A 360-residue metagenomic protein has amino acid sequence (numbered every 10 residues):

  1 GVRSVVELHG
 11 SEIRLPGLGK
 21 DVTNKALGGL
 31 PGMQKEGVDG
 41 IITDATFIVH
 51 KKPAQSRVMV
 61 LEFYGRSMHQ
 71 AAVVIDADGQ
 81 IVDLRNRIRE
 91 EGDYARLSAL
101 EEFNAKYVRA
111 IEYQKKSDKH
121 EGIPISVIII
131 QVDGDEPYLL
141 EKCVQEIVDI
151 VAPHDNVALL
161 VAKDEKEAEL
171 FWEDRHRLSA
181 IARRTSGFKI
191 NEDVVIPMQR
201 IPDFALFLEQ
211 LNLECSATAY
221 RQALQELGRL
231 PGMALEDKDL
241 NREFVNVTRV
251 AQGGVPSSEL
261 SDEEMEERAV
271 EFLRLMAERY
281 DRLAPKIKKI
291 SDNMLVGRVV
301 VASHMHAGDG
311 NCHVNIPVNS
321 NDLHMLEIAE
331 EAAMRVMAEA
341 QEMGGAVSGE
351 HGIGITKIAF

Functional and structural regions predicted by a protein language model:
G1-G349, I353-F360: Noncatalytic alpha-helical scaffold of FAD-dependent oxidoreductases
